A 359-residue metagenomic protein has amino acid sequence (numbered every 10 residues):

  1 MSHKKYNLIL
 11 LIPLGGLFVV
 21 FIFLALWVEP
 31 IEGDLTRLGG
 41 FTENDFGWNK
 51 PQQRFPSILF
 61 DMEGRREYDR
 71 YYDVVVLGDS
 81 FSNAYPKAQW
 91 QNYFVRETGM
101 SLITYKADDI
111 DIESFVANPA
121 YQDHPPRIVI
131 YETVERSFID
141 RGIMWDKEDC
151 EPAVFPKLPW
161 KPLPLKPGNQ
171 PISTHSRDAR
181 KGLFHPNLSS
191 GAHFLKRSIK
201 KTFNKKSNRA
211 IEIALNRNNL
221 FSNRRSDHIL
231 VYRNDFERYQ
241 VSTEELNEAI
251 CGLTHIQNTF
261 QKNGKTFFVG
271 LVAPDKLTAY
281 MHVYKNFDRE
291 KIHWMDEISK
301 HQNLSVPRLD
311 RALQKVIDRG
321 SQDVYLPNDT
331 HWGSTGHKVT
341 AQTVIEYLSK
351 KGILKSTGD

Functional and structural regions predicted by a protein language model:
M1-D359: Extracellular glycan-modifying ectodomains
